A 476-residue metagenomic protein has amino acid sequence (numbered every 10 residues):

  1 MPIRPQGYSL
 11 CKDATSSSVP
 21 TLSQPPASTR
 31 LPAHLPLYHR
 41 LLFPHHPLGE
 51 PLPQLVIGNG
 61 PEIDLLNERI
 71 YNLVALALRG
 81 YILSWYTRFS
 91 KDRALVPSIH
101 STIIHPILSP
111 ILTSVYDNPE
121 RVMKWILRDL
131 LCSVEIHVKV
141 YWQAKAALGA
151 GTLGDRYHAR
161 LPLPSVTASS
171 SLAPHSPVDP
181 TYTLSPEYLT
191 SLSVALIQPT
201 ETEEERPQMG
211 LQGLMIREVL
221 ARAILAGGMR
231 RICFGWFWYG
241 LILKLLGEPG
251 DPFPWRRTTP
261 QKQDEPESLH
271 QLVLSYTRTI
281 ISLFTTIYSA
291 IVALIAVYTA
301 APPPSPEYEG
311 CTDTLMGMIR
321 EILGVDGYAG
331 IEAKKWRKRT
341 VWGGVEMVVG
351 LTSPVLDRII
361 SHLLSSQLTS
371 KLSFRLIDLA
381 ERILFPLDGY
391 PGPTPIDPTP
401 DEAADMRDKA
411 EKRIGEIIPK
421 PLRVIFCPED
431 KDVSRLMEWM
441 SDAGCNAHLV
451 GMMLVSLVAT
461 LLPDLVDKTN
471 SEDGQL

Functional and structural regions predicted by a protein language model:
P2-L476: Extended alpha-helical scaffold/tether regions of large eukaryotic proteins that assemble membrane-trafficking
